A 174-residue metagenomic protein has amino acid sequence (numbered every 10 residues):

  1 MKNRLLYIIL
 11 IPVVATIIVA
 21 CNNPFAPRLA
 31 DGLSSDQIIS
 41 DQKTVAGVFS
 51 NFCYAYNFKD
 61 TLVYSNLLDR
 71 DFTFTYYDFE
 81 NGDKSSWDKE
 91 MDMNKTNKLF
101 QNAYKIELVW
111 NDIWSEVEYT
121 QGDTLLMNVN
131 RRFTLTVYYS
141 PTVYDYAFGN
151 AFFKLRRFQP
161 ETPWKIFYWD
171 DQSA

Functional and structural regions predicted by a protein language model:
M1-C21: Sec-dependent bacterial lipoprotein signal peptides
C21-F58: Short, low-complexity N-terminal intrinsically disordered segments enriched in polar/charged residues
N22-L33, R132, T136-A174: Short beta-strand edge/turn micro-motifs at domain boundaries
F52, V63-Y64, D92: Hydrophobic pocket/interface hotspot
F58-T75: Short, well-ordered alpha-helical segments enriched in acidic and aromatic residues
T73-S85: A short gly/proline-enriched turn/hairpin at secondary-structure junctions
W87-V143: Surface-exposed, charged secondary-structure patches
